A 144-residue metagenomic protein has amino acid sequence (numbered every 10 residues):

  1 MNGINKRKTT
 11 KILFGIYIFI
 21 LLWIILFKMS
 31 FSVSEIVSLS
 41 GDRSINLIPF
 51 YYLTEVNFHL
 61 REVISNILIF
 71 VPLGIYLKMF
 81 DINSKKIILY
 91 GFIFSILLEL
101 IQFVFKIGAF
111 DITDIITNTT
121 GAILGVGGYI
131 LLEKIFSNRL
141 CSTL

Functional and structural regions predicted by a protein language model:
M1-I107, I112, V126-L144: Bulky hydrophobic segments
